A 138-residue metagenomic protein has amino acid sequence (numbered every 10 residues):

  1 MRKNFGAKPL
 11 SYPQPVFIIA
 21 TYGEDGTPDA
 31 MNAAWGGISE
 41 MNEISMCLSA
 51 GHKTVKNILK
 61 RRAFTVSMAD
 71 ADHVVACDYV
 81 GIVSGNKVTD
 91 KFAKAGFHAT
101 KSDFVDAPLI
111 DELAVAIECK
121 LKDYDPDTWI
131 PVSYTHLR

Functional and structural regions predicted by a protein language model:
M1-V74: N-terminal structural module
T54-S102: Glycine-rich, pocket-lining loop/helix-strand segments that form or immediately flank
F64, Y124-I130: Short, conserved beta-turn/loop elements at beta-strand boundaries and strand-helix junctions
V115-I117: Hydrophobic core residues within well-ordered beta-strands of beta-rich domains
T135-H136: Conserved small/polar residues in nucleotide/adenosyl-binding loops
